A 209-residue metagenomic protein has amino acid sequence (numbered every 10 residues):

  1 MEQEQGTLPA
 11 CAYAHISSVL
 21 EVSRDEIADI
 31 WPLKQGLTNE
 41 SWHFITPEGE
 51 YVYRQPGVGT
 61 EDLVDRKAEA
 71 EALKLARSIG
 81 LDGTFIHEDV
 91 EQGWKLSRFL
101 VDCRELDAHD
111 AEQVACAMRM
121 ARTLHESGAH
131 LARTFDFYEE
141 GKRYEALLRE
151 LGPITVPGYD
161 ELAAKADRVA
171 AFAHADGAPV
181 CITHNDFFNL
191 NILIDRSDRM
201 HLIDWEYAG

Functional and structural regions predicted by a protein language model:
M1-D29: Juxta-kinase regulatory segment immediately upstream of eukaryotic protein kinase catalytic domains
G6-C11, K67, E161-A164: A generic alpha-helix signature
E21-A28, A68-E69, K165-D176: Short Pro/Gly-enriched beta-strand edge/turn motifs at strand-loop
R24-I27, S78, R199: A broad structural signal for short, well-ordered beta-strand segments within beta-sheet-rich domains
W31-E139, Y144-E161, A175-P179: ATP-binding pocket architecture of kinase catalytic cores
W31-T46, V52-Y53, R168-G209: Active-site acidic catalytic loop and adjacent metal/ATP-binding pocket of ATP-dependent phosphoryl transfer enzymes
